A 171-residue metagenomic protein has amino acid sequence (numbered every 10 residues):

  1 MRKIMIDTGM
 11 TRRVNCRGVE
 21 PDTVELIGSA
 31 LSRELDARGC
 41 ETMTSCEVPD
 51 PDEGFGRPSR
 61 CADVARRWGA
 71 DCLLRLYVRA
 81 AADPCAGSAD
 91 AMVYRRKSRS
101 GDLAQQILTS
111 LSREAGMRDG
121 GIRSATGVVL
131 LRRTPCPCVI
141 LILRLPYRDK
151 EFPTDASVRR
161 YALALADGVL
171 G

Functional and structural regions predicted by a protein language model:
M1-V19: Short glycine-rich His-centered loop
R2, P21-G171: Active-site-proximal helix/loop segments of hydrolytic enzymes
